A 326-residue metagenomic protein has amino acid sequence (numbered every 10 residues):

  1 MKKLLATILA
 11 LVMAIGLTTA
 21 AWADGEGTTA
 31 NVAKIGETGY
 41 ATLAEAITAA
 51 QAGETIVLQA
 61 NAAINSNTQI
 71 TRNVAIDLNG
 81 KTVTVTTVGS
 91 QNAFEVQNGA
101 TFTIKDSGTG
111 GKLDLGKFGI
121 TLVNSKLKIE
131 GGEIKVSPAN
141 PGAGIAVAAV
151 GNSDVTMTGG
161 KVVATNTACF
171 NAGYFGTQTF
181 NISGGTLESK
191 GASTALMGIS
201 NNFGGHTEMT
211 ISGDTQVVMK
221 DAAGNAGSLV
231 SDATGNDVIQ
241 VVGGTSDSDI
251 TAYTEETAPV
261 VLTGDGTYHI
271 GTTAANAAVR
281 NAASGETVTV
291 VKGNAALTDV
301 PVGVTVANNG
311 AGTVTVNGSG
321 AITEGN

Functional and structural regions predicted by a protein language model:
M1-I8: Positively charged n-region of N-terminal signal peptides that target proteins for export
I15-A30: Sec-dependent signal peptide cleavage junction
G27-V57, V260-V291: Acidic Gly/Asp/Thr-rich repetitive segments characteristic of extracellular carbohydrate-active and adhesion proteins
A49-I64, V74-K81, N281-A296, T305-G310: Glycine-rich repeat segments that build the extracellular carbohydrate-interaction surface of secreted and virion
A63-A75, T84-D106, D114-K128, A139-N152 (+4 more regions): Extracellular beta-strand-rich solenoid/capping regions of secreted or surface-exposed proteins that bind or remodel
I76-L78, T101-G108, L127-G131, D154-G159 (+6 more regions): All-beta strand scaffolds that present successive hydrophobic residues in beta-strands
G80-S90, K105-K117, E130-A143, T158-N166 (+3 more regions): Beta-strand-rich solenoid/repeat architectures in extracellular/passenger domains of polysaccharide-targeting enzymes
S200-G264, D299-G325: Leucine-rich solenoid repeat scaffolds
